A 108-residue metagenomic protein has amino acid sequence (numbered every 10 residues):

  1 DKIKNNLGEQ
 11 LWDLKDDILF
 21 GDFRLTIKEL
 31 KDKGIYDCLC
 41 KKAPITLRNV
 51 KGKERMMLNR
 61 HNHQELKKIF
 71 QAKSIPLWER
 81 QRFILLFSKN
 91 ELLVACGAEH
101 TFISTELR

Functional and structural regions predicted by a protein language model:
D1-R108: AMP-forming adenylation/ATP pyrophosphatase catalytic core
